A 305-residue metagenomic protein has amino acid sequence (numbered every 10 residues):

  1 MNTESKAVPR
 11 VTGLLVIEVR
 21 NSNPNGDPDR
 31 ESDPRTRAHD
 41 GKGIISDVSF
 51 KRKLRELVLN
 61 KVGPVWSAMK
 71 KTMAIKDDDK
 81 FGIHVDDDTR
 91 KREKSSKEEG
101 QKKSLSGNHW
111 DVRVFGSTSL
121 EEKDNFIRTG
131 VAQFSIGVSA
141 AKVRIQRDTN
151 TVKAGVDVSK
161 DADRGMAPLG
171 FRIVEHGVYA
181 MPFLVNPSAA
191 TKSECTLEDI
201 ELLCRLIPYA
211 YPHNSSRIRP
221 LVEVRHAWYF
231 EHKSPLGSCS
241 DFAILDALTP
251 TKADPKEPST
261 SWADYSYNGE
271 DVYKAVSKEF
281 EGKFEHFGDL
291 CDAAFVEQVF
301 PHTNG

Functional and structural regions predicted by a protein language model:
M1-G305: RNA-binding basic/glycine-rich loop and surface signature characteristic of RAMP-family CRISPR effectors
